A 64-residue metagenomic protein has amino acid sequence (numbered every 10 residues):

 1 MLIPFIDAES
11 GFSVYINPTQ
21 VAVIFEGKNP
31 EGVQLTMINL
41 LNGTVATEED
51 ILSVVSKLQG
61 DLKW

Functional and structural regions predicted by a protein language model:
L2-V14, T19-W64: Acidic, Ser/Thr- and proline-rich intrinsically disordered linker/docking segments of eukaryotic scaffolds
